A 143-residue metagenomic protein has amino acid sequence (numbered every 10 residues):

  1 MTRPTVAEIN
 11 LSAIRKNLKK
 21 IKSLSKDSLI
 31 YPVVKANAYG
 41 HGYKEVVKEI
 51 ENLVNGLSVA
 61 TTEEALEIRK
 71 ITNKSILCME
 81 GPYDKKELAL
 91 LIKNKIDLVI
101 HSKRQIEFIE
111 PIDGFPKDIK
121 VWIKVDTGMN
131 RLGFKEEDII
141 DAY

Functional and structural regions predicted by a protein language model:
M1-T2: Gly-rich Lys/Arg/Thr-decorated short loops/hinges at beta-loop-alpha junctions or inter-strand turns that position
V6-E8, A13-R15, S28-Y143: Active-site-proximal beta-alpha core segment in soluble small-molecule metabolic enzymes
L18-K19: Solvent-exposed alpha-helix faces
